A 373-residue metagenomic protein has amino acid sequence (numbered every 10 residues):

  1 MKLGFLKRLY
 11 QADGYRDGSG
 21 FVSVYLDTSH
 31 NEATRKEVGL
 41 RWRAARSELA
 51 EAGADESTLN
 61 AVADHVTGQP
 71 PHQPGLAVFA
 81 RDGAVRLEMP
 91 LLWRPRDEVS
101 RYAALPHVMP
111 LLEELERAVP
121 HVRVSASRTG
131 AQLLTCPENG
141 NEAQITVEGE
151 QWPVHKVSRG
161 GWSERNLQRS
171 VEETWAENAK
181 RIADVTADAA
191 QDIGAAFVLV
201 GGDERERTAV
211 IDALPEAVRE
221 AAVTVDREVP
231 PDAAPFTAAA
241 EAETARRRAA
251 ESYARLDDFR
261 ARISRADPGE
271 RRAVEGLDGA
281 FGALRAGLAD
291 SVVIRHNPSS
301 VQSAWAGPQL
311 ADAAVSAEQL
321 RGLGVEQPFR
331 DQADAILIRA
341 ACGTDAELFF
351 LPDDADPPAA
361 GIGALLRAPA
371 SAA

Functional and structural regions predicted by a protein language model:
M1-A373: Terminal alpha-helical anchor/extension segments at protein ends
